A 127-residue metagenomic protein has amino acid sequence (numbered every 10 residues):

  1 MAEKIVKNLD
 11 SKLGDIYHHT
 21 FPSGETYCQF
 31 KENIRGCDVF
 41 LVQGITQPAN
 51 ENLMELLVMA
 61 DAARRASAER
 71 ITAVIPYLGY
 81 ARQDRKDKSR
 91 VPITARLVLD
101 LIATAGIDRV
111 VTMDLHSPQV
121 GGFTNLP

Functional and structural regions predicted by a protein language model:
M1-P127: PRPP-associated nucleotide enzymes
